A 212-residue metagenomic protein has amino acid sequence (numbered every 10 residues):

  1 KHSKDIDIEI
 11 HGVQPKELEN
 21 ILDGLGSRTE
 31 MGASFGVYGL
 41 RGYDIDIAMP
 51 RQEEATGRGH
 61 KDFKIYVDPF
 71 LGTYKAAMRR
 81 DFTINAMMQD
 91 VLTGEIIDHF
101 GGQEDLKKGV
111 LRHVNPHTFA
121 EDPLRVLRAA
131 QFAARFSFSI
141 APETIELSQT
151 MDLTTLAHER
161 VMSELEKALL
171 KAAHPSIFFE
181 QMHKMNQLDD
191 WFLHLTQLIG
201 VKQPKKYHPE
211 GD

Functional and structural regions predicted by a protein language model:
K1-D212: Catalytic cores of the polymerase beta-like nucleotidyltransferase superfamily and closely associated nucleotide
